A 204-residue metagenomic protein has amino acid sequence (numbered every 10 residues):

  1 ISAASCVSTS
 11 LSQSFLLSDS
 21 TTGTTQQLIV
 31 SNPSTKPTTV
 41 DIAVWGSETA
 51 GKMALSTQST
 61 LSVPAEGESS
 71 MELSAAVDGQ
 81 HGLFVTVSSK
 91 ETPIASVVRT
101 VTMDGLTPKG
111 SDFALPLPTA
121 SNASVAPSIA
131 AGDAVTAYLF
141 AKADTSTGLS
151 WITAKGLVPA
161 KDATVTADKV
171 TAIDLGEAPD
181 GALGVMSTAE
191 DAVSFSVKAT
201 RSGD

Functional and structural regions predicted by a protein language model:
I1-S31, I94-K142, A192-D204: Conserved functional hotspot residues at active sites or interaction interfaces
S12-Q26, V30, S34-V63, M71 (+1 more regions): Intrinsically disordered, low-complexity linker/loop segments enriched in Gly/Pro and charged/polar residues
S20-T22, S34, A65, G79 (+4 more regions): Solvent-exposed loop and beta-edge segments used for protein-protein assembly and interaction
V30-K52, S89-K90, A137-L157, T188-A189: Short acidic, flexible loop segments centered on an aromatic residue
G51-F84, A154-G184, T188-E190: Intrinsically disordered, low-complexity Pro/Gly/Ser/Thr-rich segments with frequent PxxP/GP/PP motifs and embedded
G79-H81, T86-V98: Compositionally biased, intrinsically disordered linkers/stalks adjacent to structured regions
G132-A134, D144-S146, V170, D180-A182 (+1 more regions): Active-site lining segments that contact anionic ligands and/or coordinate catalytic metals
